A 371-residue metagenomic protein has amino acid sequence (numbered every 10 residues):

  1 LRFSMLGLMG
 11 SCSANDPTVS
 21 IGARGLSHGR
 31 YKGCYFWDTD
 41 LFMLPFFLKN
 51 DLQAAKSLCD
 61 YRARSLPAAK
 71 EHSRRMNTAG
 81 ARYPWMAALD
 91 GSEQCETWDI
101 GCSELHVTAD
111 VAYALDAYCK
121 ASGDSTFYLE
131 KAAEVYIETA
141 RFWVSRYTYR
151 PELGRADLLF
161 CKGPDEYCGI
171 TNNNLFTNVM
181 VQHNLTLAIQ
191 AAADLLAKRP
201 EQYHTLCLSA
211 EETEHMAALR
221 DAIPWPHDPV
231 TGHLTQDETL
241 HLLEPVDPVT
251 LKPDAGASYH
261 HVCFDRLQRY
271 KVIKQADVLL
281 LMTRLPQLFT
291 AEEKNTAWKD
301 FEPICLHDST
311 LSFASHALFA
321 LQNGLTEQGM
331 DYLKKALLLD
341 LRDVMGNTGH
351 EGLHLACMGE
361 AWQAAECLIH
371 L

Functional and structural regions predicted by a protein language model:
L1-R30, C263-R266: Acidic/polar, glycine-enriched structural segments that form the non-catalytic walls/loops of the carbohydrate-binding
R2-G10, Y61-A68, E134-R146, H183 (+2 more regions): Alpha-helical scaffold segments in carbohydrate-active enzymes
L6-S11, L41-L52, D110-S125, F142 (+5 more regions): Well-ordered alpha-helical scaffold segments within catalytic/enzyme domains
C12-S27, Q53-Y113, C119, T126-Y128 (+4 more regions): Helix-terminus loop motifs that line ligand-binding clefts
S27-Y35, A81-E130, R141-L219, W225: The feature captures the catalytic groove of carbohydrate-active enzymes
Y35-R64, Y113, E130, A193 (+1 more regions): Active-site core of glycosidic bond-cleaving carbohydrate-active enzymes
F36-D40, L105-A112, A133, N174 (+5 more regions): Short alpha-helical patches at coil-to-helix transitions and adjacent helical residues in well-structured domains
D340-L371: C-terminal structured "cap/appendage" subdomains that terminate the fold
